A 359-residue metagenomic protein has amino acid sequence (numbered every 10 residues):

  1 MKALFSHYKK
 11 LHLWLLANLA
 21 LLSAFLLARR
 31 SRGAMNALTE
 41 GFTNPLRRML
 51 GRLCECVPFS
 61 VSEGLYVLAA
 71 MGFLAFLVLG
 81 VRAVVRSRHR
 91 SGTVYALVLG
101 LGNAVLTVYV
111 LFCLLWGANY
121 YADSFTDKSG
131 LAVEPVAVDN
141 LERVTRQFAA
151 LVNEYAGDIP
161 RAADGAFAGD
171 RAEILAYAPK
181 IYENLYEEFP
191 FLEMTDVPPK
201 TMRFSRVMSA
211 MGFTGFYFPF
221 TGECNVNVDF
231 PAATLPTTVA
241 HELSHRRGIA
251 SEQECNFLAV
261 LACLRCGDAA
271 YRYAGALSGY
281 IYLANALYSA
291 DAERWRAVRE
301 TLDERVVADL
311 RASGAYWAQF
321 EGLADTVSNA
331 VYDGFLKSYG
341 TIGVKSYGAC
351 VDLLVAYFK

Functional and structural regions predicted by a protein language model:
K2-L15: N-terminal membrane topogenic signal
L19-A83: Membrane-embedded alpha-helical segments of integral membrane proteins
P58, L235-N256, V260-L261: Active-site recognition of the HExxH zinc-binding catalytic motif
F73-V78, G92-T126: Transmembrane alpha-helices and immediately adjacent membrane-cytoplasm interface residues in multi-pass integral
G117-E187: Membrane-interface segments at or immediately adjacent to transmembrane helices that form the boundary between
D139-R143, A250-R294: Post-HExxH zinc-binding segment in Zn-dependent metallohydrolases
P160-G222, V228, A232: Auxiliary, metal-adjacent structural segments of Zn-dependent hydrolase domains
R305-K359: Pan-zinc metallopeptidase signature
